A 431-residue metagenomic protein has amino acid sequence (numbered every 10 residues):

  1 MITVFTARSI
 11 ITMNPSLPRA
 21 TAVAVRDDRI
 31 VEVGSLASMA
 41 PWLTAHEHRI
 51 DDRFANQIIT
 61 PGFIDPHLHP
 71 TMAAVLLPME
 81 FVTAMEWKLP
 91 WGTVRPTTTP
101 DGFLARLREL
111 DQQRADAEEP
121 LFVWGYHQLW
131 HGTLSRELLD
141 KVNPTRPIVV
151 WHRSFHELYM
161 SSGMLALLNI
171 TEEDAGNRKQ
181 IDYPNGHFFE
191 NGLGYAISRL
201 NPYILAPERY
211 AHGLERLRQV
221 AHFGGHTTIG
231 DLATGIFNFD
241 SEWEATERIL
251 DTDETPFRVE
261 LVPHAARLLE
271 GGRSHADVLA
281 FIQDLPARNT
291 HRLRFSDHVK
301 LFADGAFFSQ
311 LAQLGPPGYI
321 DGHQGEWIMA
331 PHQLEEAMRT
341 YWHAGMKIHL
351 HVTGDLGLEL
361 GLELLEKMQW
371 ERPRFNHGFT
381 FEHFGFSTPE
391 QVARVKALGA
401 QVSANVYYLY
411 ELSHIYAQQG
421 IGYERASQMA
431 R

Functional and structural regions predicted by a protein language model:
I2-A7, I11, P15-D277, D297 (+4 more regions): Divalent metal-binding segments
L167, L360, E390: Phosphate- and divalent-cation-binding pockets in alpha/beta enzyme and binding domains that engage nucleotide-derived
I249-R258, D284-R292, H343-A344, E366-H377 (+1 more regions): Secondary-structure transition/capping motifs at alpha-helix termini and the adjoining loop/turn into the next element
G271-A287, A404: Substrate-binding cleft/loops of secretory-pathway carbohydrate-active enzymes
H291-L311, A400-L409: Non-cysteine beta-strand/loop elements that form the S-adenosyl-L-methionine
E359-L365: Functional transmembrane alpha-helices
F381: Active-site neighborhood of glycoside hydrolase catalytic domains
F386-R431: Active-site-adjacent C-terminal substructures of enzyme catalytic domains
